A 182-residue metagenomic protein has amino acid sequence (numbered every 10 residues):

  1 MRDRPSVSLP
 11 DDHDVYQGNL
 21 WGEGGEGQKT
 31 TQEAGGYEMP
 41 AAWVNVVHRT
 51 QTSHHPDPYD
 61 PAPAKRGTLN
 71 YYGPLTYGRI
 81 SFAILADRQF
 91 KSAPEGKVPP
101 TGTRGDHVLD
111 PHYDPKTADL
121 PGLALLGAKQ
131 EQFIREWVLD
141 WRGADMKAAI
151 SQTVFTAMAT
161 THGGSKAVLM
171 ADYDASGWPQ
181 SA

Functional and structural regions predicted by a protein language model:
M1-A182: Metal-dependent phosphoester/phosphodiester hydrolase catalytic core
